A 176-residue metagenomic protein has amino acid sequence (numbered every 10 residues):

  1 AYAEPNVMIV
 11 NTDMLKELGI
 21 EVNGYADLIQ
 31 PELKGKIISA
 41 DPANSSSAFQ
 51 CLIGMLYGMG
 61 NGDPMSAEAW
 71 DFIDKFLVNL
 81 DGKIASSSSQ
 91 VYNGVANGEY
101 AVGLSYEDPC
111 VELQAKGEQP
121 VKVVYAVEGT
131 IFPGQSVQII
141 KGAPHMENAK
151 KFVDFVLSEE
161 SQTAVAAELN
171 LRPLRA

Functional and structural regions predicted by a protein language model:
A1-A3, Q30-E32, A96-N97, A115-G117 (+2 more regions): Extracellular/periplasmic catalytic domains that process cell-envelope and extracellular macromolecules
A1-E99: Extracytoplasmic ligand-binding site segments that recognize negatively charged/polar headgroups
N6-V7, V102, G129, D154: A residue-level structural signature of the nucleotidyltransferase/glycosyltransferase Rossmann-like core
T12, D41, E107-D108, E168-L169: Short secondary-structure boundary segments
W70-V78, I84-A85, G117-K141: Periplasmic-binding protein-like
V91, P109-C110, S161: Alpha-helix capping/helix-boundary segments
A96, A101-P120: A ligand-binding cleft/hinge motif common to bilobed small-molecule-binding domains
T130-I131, Q135, I140-A176: Mature extracytoplasmic/periplasmic domains
